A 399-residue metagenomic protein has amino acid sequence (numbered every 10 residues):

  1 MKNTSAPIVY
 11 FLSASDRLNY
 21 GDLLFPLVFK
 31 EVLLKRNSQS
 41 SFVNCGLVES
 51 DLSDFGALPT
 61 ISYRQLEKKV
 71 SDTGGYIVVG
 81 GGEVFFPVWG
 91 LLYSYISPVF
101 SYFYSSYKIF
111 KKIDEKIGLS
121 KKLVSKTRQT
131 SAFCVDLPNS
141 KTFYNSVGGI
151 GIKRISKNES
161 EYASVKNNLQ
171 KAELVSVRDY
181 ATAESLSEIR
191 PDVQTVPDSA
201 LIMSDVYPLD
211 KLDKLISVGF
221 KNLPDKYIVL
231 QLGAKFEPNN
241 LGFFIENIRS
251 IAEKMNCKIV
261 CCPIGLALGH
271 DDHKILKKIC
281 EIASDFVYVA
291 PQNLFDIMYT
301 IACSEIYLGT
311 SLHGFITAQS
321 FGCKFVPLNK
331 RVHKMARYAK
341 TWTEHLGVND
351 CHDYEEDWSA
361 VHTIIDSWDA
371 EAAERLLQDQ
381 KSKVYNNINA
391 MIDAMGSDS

Functional and structural regions predicted by a protein language model:
M1-S399: Active-site anion-handling motifs in enzyme catalytic cores
